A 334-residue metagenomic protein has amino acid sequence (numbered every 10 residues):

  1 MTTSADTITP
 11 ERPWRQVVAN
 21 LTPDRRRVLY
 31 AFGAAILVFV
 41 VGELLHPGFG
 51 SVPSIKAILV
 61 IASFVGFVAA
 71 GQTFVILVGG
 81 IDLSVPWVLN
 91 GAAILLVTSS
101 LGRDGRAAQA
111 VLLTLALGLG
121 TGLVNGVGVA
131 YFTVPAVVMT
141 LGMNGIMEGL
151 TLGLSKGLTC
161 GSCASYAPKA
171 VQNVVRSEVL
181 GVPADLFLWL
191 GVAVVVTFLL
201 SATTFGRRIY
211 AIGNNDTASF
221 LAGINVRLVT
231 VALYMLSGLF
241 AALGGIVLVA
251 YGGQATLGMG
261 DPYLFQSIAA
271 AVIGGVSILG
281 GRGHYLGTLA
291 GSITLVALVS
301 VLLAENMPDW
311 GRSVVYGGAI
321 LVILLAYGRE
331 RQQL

Functional and structural regions predicted by a protein language model:
T2-A69, L96, R103-Q109, I224-R227 (+1 more regions): Membrane-interfacial amphipathic/re-entrant helices at transmembrane-helix boundaries
Y30-E43, Q72, N144-T151, L188-L199 (+4 more regions): Hydrophobic core segments of alpha-helical transmembrane domains in multi-pass membrane transport and ion-translocation
A34-G50, V78, L152-S155, C160 (+1 more regions): Structural signal for alpha-helical transmembrane segments and their membrane-water exit/capping regions in multi-pass
V38-R103, V127-V134, A271-Y285, G318: Single transmembrane alpha-helix segments in multi-pass membrane proteins
D104-N144, A290-L295: Alpha-helical transmembrane segments within multi-pass membrane transporters and channels
R106-T114, G120-N125, V129, E178-A255: Helix-loop-helix "hairpin" substructures at the membrane interface of multi-pass membrane proteins
G122, A241, Y251-G317: Transmembrane alpha-helical segments in multi-pass inner-membrane proteins
A136-T203, V229-A232, Y251-G260, A304-M307: Transmembrane helix-bundle core of multi-pass membrane transporters and related energy-transducing complexes
